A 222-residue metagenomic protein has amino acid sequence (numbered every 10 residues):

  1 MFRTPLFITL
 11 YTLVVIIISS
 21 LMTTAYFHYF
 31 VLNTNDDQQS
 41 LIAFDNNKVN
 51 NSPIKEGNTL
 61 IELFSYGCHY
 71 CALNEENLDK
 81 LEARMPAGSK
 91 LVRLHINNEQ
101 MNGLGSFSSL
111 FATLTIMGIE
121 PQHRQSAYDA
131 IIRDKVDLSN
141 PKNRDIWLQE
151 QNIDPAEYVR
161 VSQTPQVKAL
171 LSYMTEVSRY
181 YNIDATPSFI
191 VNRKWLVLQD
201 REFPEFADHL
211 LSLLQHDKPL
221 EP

Functional and structural regions predicted by a protein language model:
M1-S20, Y26, T59, E150-P222: C-terminal cap of thioredoxin/glutaredoxin-like
T24-H28, K90: Domain-level signature for proteins that mediate thiol-based redox and metal-cofactor handling
F27-A43: Ser/Thr/Pro/Gly-rich low-complexity linker/stalk segments immediately outside membranes or between
L41-T59: A short beta-strand-turn-helix
D45-V49, L78, T175-V177: A generic local structural motif
E62-F64: Structural cue for short, hydrophobic secondary-structure segments
Y66, A72-N143, D184: Structural alpha/beta surface segment adjacent to cysteine/selenocysteine redox centers across thiol/disulfide enzymes
F111-A112, Y128, D145-Q149, V159 (+1 more regions): Amphipathic alpha-helical segments within well-ordered protein domains
